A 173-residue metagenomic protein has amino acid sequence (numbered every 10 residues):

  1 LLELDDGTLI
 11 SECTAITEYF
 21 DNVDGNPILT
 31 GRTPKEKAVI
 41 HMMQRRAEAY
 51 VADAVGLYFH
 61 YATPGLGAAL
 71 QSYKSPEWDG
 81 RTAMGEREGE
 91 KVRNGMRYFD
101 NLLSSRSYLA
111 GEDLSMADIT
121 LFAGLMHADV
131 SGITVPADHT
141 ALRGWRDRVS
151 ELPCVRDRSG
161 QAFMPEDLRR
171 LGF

Functional and structural regions predicted by a protein language model:
L1, P27-R32, V55, L109-E112 (+2 more regions): Short, hydrophobic secondary-structure boundary micro-motifs
L1-T82: GST-like domain detector, emphasizing the conserved glutathione-binding G-site in the N-terminal thioredoxin-like
A15, A141, C154: Residue-level recognition of oxygen-bearing side chains
D21, G25, S104, S150-E151: Residues at helix-coil transition
V39-M42, G144, D157: Short, solvent-exposed alpha-helical surface patches in well-structured domains
I40, D118-I119, L152: Short, thiol/selenol-centered motifs that function as redox-active sites or metal-ligating centers
A47-R148: GST-like fold's C-terminal all-alpha helical module
A162-F173: Acidic/histidine-enriched, glycine/proline-rich intrinsically disordered or flexible terminal extensions
